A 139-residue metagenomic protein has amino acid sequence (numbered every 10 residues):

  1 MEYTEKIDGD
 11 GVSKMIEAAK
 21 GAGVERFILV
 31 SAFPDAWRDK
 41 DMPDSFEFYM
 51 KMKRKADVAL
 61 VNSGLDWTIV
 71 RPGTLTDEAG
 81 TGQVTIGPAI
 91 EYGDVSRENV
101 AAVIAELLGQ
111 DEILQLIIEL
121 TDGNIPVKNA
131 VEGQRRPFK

Functional and structural regions predicted by a protein language model:
M1-G21, L108-G109, I118: NAD(P)H-binding glycine-rich loop region in Rossmannoid oxidoreductase-like domains and their noncatalytic homologs
K20-R26, S31-K139: Oxidoreductase cofactor-interface core, primarily capturing Rossmann-like NAD(P)-dependent enzymes
